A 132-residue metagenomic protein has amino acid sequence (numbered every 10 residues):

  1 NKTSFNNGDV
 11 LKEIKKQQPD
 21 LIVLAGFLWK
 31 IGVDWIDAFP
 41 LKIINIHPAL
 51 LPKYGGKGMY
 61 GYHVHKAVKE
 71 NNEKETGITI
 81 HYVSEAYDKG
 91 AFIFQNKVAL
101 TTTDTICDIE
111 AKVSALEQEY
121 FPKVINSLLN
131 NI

Functional and structural regions predicted by a protein language model:
N1-I132: One-carbon transfer enzymes
